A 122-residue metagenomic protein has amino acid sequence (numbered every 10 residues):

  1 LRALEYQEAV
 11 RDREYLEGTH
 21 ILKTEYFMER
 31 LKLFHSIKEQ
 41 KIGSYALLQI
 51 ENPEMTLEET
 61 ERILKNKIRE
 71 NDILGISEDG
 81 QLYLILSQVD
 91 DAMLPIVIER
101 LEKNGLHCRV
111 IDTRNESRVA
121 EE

Functional and structural regions predicted by a protein language model:
L1-L4, E29, I96-K103: CheY-like receiver
A3-T24: Amphipathic HAMP/coiled-coil signal-transducing linker helices that couple sensory inputs to cytosolic output domains
A9-D12, R30, I37: Hydrophobic helical signal-relay modules used by sensory signaling proteins
E25-K32, E39-L57: Catalytic-site or vestigial catalytic-site microsegments of nucleotide-handling domains
H35, E61-K65, P95-R109: Alpha-helical scaffold within the catalytic cores of cyclic-nucleotide enzymes
S36, Q40, E54-M93: Conserved helix-loop-beta segment at the catalytic/binding core of cyclic-nucleotide signaling proteins
A46, D72-S87, N104-E122: A short glycine-enriched loop-to-beta-strand structural element that forms part of the catalytic core of nucleotide
